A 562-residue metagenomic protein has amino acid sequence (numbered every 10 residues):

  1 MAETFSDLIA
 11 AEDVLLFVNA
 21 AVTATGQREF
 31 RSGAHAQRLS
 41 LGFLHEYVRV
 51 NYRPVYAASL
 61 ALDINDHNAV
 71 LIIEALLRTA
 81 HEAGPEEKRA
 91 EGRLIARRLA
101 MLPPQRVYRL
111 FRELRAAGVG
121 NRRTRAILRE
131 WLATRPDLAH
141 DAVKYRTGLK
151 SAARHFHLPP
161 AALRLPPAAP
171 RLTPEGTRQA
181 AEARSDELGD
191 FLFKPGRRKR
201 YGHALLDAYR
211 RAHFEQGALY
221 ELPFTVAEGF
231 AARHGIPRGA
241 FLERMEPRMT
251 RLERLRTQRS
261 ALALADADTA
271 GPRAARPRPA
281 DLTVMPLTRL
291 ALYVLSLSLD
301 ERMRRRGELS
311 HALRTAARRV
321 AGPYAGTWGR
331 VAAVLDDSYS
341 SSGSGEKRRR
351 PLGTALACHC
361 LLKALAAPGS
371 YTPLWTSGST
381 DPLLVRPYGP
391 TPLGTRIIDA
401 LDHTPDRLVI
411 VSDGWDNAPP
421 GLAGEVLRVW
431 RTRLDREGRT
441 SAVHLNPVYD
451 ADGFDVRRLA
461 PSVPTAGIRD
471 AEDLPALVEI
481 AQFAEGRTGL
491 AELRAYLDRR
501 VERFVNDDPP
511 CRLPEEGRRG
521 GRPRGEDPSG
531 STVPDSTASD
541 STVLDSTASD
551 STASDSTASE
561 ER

Functional and structural regions predicted by a protein language model:
M1-A333, Y339-G345, T372-E526, R562: Long lumenal/extracellular ectodomains of secretory and single-pass membrane proteins
W328-G329, S341-S370: …and closely analogous acidic/polar surface helices at protein-protein or active-site interfaces in A-domain-like
C358-C360, C511, G530: Generic recognition of cysteine residues
S529-S559: Long, intrinsically disordered low-complexity tandem-repeat segments
